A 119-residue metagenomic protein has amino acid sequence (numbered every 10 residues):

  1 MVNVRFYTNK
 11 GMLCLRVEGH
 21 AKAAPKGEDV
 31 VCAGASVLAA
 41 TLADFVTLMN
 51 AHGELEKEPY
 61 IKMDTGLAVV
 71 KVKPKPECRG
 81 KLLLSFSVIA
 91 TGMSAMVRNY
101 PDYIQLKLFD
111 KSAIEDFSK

Functional and structural regions predicted by a protein language model:
M1-V30, A40-K119: N-terminal intrinsically disordered, cationic/polar leader segments that include organellar targeting peptides
V31-A35: Short, conserved glycine- and acidic-residue-centered signature motifs in active-site or ligand-binding loops
